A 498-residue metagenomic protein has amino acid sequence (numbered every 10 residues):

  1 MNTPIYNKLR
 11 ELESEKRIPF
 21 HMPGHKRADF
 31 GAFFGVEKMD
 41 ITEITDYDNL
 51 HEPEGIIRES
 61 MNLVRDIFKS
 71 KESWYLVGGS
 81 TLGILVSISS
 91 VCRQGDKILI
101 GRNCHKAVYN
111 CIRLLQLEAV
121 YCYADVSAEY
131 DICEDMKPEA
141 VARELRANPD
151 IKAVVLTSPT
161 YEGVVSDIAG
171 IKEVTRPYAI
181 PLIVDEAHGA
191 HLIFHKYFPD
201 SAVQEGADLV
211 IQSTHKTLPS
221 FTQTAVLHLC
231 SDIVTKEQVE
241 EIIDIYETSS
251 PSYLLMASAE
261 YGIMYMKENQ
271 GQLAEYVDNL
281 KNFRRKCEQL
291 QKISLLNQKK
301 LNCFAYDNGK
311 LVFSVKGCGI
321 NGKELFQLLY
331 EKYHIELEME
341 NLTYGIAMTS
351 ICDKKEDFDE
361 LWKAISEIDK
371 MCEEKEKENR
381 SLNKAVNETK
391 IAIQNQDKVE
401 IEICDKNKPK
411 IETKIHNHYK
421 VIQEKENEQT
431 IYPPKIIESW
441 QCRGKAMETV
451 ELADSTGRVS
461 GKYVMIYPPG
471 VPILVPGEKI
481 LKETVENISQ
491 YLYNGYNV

Functional and structural regions predicted by a protein language model:
M1-G55, Y467-P469: N-terminal "arm"/small-domain region of PLP-dependent enzymes with the aminotransferase-like
N2-R10, G31-A32, I67-S70, S80-N297: Conserved PLP-enzyme active-site core in the AAT-like
R27, Y161, K216-T217, D232-V234 (+5 more regions): Short, glycine-/Ser/Thr-/acidic-enriched flexible segments
E37-S80: Conserved N-terminal alpha-helix of the aminotransferase class I/II PLP-enzyme fold
W74-L76, V154-T157, I346-M348: Short glycine-rich or small-residue beta-strand-to-loop segments that form or flank ligand, phosphate, metal/Fe-S
I98, I473, G477-I480: Generic structural signal for buried aliphatic residues
R285-V386, D405, K410, K414 (+3 more regions): Conserved C-terminal alpha-helix-loop-beta "cap" of PLP-dependent enzymes that closes/shapes the active-site mouth
